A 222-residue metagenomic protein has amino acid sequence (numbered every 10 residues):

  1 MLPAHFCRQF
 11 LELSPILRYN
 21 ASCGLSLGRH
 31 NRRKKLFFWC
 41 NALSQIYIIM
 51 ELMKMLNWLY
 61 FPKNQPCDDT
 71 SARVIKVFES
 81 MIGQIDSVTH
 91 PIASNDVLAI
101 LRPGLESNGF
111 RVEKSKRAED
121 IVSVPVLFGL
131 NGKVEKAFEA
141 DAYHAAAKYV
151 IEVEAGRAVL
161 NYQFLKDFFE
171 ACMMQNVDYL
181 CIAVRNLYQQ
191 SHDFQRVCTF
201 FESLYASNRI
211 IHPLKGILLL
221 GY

Functional and structural regions predicted by a protein language model:
L2-P3, C7-Q9, L13-P15, C40: N-terminal amphipathic/hydrophobic targeting modules at extreme N-termini, encompassing cleavable Sec/SRP-type signal
A21-G24, N31, A42: Short hydrophobic alpha-helical segments enriched in small aliphatic residues
K34-K35: Polybasic, lysine-rich low-complexity intrinsically disordered segments
C40-V126: Interdomain/boundary linker segments immediately adjacent to catalytic/signaling cores
S87-P91, G104-A146, V159-K166, M173: Active-site metal-binding core of divalent-cation-utilizing nuclease and nuclease-like domains
E152-D167, Q190-D193: Active-site-adjacent loop/helix micro-motif of nuclease/hydrolase catalytic cores
N186-Y222: Domain-level recognition of nuclease-like catalytic cores that cleave nucleotide substrates
